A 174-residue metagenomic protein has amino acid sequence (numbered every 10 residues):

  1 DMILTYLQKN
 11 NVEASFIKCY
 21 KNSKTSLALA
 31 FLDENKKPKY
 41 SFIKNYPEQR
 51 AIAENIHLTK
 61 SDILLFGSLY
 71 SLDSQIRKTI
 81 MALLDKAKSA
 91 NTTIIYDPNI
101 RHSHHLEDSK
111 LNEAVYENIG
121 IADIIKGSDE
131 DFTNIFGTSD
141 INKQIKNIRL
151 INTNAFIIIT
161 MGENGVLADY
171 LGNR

Functional and structural regions predicted by a protein language model:
D1-S68: Conserved N-terminal subdomain of the carbohydrate kinase-like
Q8, D85-S89, I119: Anion (oxyanion) recognition and catalysis
A14, I94-I95: Hydrophobic beta-strand scaffold residues
S26, A51-N55, R77, M81 (+2 more regions): Structural motif corresponding to alpha-helix initiation and N-cap regions
N45, L69, N99-S103, E130 (+1 more regions): Active-site beta-loop-alpha junctions enriched in small/polar residues
T59, S74-T92: Glycosyltransferases and closely related glycan-assembly transferases that use nucleotide-activated donors
L64, D97, I125-S128: Residue-level signal for inorganic ion chemistry
A90, H104-R174: Conserved phosphate/ATP/ADP-binding segment of small-molecule kinases
